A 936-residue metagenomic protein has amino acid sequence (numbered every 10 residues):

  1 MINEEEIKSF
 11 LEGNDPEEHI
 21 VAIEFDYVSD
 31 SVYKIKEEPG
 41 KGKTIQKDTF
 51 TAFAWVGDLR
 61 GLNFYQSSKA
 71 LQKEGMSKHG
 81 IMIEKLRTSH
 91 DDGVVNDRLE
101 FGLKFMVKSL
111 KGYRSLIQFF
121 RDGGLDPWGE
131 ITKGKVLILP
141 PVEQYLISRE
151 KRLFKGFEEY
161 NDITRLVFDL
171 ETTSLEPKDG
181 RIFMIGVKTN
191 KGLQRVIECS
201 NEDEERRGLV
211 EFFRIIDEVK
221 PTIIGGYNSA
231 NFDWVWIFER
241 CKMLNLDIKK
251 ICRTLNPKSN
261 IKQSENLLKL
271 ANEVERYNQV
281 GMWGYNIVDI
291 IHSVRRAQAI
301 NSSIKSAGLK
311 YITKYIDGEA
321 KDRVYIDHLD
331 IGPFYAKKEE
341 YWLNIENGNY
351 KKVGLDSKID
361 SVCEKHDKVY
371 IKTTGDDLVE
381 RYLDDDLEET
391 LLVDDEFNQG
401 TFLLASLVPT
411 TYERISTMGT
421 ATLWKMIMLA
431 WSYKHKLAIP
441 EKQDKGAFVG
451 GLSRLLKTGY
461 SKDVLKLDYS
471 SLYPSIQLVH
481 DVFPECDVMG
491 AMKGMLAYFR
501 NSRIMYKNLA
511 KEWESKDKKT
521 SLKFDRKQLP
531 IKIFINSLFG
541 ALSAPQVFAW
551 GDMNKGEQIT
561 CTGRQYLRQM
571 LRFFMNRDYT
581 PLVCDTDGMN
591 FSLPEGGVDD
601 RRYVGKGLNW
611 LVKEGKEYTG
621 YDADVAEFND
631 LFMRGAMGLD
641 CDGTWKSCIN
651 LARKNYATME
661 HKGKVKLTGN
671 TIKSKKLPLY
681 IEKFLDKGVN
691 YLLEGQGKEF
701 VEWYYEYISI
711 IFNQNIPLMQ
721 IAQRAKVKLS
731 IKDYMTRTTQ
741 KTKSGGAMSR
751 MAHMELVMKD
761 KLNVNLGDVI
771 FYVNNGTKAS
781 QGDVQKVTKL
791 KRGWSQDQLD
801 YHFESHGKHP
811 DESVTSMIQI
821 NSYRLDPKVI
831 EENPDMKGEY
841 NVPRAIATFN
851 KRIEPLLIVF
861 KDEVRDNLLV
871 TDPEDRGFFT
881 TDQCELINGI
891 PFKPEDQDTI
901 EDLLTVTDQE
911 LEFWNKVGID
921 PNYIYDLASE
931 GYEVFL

Functional and structural regions predicted by a protein language model:
M1-K220, L246, K372, D384-A405 (+7 more regions): DnaQ-like (DEDDh/DEDDy) 3′-5′ exonuclease domain used for proofreading and 3′-end trimming on nucleic acids
I2-F10, D330-H480, K518-F573, V583-D585 (+2 more regions): Common nucleic-acid-contacting/processivity interface regions adjacent to the catalytic cores of nucleic-acid enzymes
V107-G112, P594-D600: Helix N-cap motif at beta-to-alpha junctions
F168-T172, I290, Y469, T586 (+1 more regions): Residues immediately flanking
I197-C199, D203, K220, I224-G225 (+2 more regions): Active-site-proximal helix-loop-helix substrate-binding element of RNase H-like nuclease domains
T222-S229, Y579-D585, N590-S592: Short glycine-rich phosphate-binding loop at a beta-alpha junction
F232-M243, S470-P484: Short active-site loop/helix that positions an aromatic residue
R602-L936: C-terminal, non-catalytic extensions of nucleic-acid polymerases
